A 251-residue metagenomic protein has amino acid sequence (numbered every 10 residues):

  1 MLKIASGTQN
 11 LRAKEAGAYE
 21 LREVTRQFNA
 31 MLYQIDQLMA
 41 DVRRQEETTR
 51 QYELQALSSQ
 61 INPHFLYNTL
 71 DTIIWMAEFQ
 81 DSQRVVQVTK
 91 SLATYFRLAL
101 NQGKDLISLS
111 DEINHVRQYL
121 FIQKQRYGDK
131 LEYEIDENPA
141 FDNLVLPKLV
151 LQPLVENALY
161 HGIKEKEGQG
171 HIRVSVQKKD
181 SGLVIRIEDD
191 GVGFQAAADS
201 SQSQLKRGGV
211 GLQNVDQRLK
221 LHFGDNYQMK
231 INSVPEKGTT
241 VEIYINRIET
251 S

Functional and structural regions predicted by a protein language model:
M1-I61, F65-N232, T239-T240, Y244: Two-component histidine phosphotransfer core
